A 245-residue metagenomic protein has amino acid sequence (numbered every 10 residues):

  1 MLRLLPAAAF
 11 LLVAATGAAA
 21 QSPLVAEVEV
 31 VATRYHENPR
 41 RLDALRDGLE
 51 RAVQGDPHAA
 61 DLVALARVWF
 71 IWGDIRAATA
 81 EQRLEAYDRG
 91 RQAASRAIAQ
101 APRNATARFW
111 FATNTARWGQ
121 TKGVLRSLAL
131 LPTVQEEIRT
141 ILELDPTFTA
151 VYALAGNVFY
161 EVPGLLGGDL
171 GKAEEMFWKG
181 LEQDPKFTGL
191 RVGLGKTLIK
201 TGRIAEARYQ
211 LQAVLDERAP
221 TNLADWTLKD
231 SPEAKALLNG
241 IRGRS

Functional and structural regions predicted by a protein language model:
A18-A77: N-terminal leader/linker segments that initiate helical-solenoid repeat arrays
A26-V31, A64, I71, W110 (+5 more regions): "A position-specific structural signal for the A-helix of alpha-solenoid helical repeats
V31-P39, A66, I71-A80, R117-R126 (+4 more regions): Short coil/turn linking the two alpha-helices of tandem helical-hairpin repeats
P39-D43, A78-Q92, L125-E137, L166-K179 (+1 more regions): Structural signature of tandem alpha-helical TPR/SEL1-like repeats, specifically the intra-repeat loop/turn
E50-Q54, Q92-A99, R139-E143, E175-E182 (+1 more regions): Conserved structural position within tetratricopeptide repeats
D56-P57, P102, P146, P185: Short coil turns that delineate tetratricopeptide repeat
A59-D61, A107, V151, L190 (+1 more regions): TPR alpha-solenoid repeat register
K200, E206-S245: Terminal, low-structured helical/coil segments at or just beyond the last alpha-helical repeat
